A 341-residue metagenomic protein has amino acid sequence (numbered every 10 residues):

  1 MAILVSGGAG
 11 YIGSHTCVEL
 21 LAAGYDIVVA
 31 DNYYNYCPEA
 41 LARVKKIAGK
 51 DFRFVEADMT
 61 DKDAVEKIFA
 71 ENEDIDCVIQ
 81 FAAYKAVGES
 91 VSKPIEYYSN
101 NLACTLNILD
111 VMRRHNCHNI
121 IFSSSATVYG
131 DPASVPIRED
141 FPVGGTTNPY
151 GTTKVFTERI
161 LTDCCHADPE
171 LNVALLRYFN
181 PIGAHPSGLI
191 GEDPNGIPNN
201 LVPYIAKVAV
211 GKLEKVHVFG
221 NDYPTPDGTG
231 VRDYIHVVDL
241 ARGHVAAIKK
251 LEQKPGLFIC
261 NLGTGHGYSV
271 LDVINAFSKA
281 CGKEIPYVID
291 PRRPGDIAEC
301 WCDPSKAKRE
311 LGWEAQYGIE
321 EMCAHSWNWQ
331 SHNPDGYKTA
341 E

Functional and structural regions predicted by a protein language model:
M1-A184: N-terminal Rossmann-like NAD(P)+-binding domain of SDR-like oxidoreductases, especially those catalyzing
G7, D31, V55, Q80 (+9 more regions): Short, flexible active-site loop motifs that bind/organize anionic cofactors or intermediates
E73, N116, C165, P169 (+4 more regions): Secondary-structure transition/hinge residues
Y98, T147-V155, G191, N195-N199 (+2 more regions): Short-chain dehydrogenase/reductase
R113, E192-I197, G295, E314: A general boundary/transition motif marking the beginning of the first structured unit of a protein
G183-H185, D222-Y223: Short, basic/glycine-rich phosphate-binding loops at helix/coil junctions that contact nucleotide phosphates
H185-P198, I205-V208, E214: Hydrophobic, Gly/Ser/Ala-rich alpha-helical and linker tracts in large acyl-processing enzymes of secondary/lipid
L201-E341: C-terminal substrate-binding subdomain of Rossmann-fold SDR/epimerase-dehydratase oxidoreductases
